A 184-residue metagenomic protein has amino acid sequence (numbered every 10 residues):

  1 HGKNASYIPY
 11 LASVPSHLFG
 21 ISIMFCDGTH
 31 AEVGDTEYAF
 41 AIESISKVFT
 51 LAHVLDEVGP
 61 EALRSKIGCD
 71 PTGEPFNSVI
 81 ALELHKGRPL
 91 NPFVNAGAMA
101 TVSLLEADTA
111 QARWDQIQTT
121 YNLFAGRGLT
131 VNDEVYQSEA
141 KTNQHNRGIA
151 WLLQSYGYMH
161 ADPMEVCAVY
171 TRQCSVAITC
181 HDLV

Functional and structural regions predicted by a protein language model:
H1-G2, V54-Q173: Active-site-adjacent helix/loop patches that line small-molecule binding or acyl-intermediate pockets
G2-V33: A short, well-structured edge-of-sheet supersecondary motif
Y10-A12, L90, S175: Residues embedded in well-ordered secondary-structure elements
I23-F25, D35, S78, S103: Pocket-edge structural micro-motifs
D27-G28, A41-E61: Active-site SXXK
E37-A39: A short acidic/small-residue loop/turn micro-motif
E43-S46, P92-A96, Q144, I178-H181: Aromatic- and histidine-enriched alpha-helix N-cap/loop-to-helix transition segments that scaffold the rims
V48, V54, I149, A177-V184: Active-site-proximal alpha-helical segments within enzyme catalytic domains
